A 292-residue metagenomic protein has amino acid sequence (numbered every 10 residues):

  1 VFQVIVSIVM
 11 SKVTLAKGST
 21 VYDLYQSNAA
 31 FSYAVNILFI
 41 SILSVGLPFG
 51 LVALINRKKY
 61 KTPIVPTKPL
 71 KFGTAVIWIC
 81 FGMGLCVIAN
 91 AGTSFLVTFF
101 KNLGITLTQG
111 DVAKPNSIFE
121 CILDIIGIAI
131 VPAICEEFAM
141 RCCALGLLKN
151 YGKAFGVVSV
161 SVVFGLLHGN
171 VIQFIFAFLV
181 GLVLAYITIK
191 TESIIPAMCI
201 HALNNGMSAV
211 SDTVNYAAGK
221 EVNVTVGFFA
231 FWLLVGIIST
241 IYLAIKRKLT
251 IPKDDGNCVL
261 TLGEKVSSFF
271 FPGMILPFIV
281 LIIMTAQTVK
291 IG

Functional and structural regions predicted by a protein language model:
V1-I5, V76-A91, I189, F229-L233: Hydrophobic alpha-helical membrane-insertion segments
V1-M10, A34-I42, A89-S94, Q173 (+1 more regions): Hydrophobic alpha-helical transmembrane segments in multi-pass membrane proteins
F2-I55, G227-L233: Alpha-helical transmembrane segments in multi-pass membrane proteins
V4, I8, K12, A91-F99 (+3 more regions): Membrane-spanning helices that line or support transport/gating and their immediate boundary helices in channels
V13-A34, K61-C135, T285-G292: Juxtamembrane helix-loop-helix connectors linking adjacent transmembrane helices in multi-pass membrane enzymes
G46-K59, F95-L96, V235-K253: Membrane-water interface of transmembrane alpha-helices
K58, L70, K101-I105, L148-A154 (+1 more regions): Juxtamembrane helix-boundary/capping and inter-helix hinge elements in multi-pass membrane proteins
E120-G292: Transmembrane helix-loop-helix hairpins at the membrane interface of multi-pass integral membrane proteins
